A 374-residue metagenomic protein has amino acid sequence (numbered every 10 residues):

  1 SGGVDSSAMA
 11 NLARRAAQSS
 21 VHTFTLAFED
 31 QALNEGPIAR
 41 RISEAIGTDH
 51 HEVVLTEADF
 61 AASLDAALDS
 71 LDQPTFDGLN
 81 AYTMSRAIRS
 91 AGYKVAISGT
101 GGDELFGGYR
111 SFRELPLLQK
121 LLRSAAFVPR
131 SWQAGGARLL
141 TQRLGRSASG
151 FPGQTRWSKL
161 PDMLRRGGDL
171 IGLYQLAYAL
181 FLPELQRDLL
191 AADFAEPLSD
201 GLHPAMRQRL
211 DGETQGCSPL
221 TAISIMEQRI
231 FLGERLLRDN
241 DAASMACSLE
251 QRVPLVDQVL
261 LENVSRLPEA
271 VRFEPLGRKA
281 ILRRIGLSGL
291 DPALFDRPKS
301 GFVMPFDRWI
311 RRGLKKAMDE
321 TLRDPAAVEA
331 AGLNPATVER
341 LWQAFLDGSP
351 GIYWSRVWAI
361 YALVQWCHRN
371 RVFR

Functional and structural regions predicted by a protein language model:
S1, F24-A27, E52-V54, I97-G101 (+3 more regions): Short beta-strand segments
S1-I46: ATP-dependent adenylation/pyrophosphate-handling site
H22, G36-S70, G78, A87 (+3 more regions): A conserved beta-strand->alpha-helix junction
F24-E29, D49-V54, D72, C247 (+2 more regions): Acyl-group handling in specialized metabolite and lipid biosynthesis
A81: Acidic/charged, solvent-exposed loop-and-adjacent secondary-structure segments enriched in E/D, K/R, S/T, and G/P
R86, S90-V95, Q154-R374: Adenosyl-5′-phosphate
Y93-D103, G107-Y109: Short acidic/histidine-rich active-site segments
L105-S131: A mobile, often basic/glycine-rich helix-loop segment that functions as the active-site lid/recognition loop
